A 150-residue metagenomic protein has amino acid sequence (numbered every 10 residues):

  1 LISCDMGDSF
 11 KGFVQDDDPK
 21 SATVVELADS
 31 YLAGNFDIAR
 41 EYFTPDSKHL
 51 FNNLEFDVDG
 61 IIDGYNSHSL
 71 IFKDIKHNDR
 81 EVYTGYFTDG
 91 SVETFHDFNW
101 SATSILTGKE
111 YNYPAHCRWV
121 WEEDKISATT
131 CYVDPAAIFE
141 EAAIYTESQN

Functional and structural regions predicted by a protein language model:
C4-A33, D37, E41, Q149-N150: Short, low-complexity N-terminal intrinsically disordered segments enriched in polar/charged residues
L27, I38-R40, S47, I61 (+3 more regions): Hydrophobic pocket/interface hotspot
A28-N35, D46-S47, Y65-F72, S104: Sec/Tat-exported extracytoplasmic proteins
Y42-D57, I71: A short gly/proline-enriched turn/hairpin at secondary-structure junctions
N66-T107: Surface-exposed, charged secondary-structure patches
D97-I126, T130-A136: Exposed beta-sheet edge and beta->alpha loop/turn motif
A128-N150: Low-complexity, intrinsically disordered terminal/linker segments enriched in charged and Gly/Pro repeats
